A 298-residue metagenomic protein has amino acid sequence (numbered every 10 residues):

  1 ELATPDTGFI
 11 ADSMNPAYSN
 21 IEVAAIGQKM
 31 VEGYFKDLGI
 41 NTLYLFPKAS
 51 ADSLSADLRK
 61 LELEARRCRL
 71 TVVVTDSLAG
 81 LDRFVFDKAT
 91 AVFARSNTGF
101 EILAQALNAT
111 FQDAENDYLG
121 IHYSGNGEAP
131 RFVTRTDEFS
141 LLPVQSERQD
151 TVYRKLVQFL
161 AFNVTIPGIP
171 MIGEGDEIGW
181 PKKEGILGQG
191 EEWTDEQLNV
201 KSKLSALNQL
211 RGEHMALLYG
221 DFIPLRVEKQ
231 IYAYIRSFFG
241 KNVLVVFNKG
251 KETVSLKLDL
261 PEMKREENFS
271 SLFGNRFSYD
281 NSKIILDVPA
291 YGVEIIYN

Functional and structural regions predicted by a protein language model:
E1-Y44, K48-T98: Substrate-binding/active-site clefts of carbohydrate-active enzymes
G8-I10, T136-V144, S278-V288: Short, polar loop/linker segments at the starts of domains and inter-domain junctions
N15, R69, T75-G185, G212 (+5 more regions): Conserved alpha/beta catalytic core and glycan-binding cleft of carbohydrate-active enzymes
Q28-E32, L58-E62, A104-N108, L160 (+1 more regions): Generic structural signal for well-ordered alpha-helices, preferentially at hydrophobic/aromatic core positions
E32-G39, E115, T165-I166, M263: Alpha-helix termination/capping residues and helix-transition junctions
Y44-F46, Y123, V245: Structural motif
D52-S53, E147-T151, D195: Alpha-helix N-cap and loop-to-helix initiation/capping positions
R59, E64, V152-Y153, P167-I172 (+1 more regions): Carbohydrate-interacting/catalytic domains
